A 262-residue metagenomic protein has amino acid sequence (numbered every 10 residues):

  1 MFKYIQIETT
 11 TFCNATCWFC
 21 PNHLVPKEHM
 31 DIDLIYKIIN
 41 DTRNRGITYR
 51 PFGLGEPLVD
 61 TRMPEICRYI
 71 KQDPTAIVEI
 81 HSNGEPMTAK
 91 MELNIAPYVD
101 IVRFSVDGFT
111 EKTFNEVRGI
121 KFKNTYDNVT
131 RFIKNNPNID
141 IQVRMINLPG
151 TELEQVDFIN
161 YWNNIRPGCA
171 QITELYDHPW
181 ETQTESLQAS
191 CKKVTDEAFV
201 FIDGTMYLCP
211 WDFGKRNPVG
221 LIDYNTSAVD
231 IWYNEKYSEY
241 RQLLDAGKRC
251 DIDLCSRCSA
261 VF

Functional and structural regions predicted by a protein language model:
M1-I101, K112, V117-K123, D127 (+1 more regions): Conserved alpha-helical substructure of the radical SAM core
Y4, N44-F52, D73-H81, Y98-V106 (+3 more regions): Conserved C-terminal portion of the radical SAM core fold that forms the substrate/S-adenosylmethionine-binding
I7, T11-N14, E185, K248-I252: Processing junctions and N-termini across compartments
F12-N14, P57, E85-P86, D107-E111 (+6 more regions): Short, solvent-exposed loop/turn segments at secondary-structure junctions
C13, C17-C20, C191, C209 (+1 more regions): Short cysteine clusters
W18-F19, M63, M91-L93, E116 (+4 more regions): Short aromatic-enriched loop/helix-cap "lid" or pocket-rim segments at secondary-structure transitions that line
D127-D140, N160-T182, T205, P210-F262: C-terminal accessory region of radical SAM enzymes
L187-K193: A recurrent flexible, glycine/aromatic-enriched loop bordering the glycosyltransferase active site that acts as
